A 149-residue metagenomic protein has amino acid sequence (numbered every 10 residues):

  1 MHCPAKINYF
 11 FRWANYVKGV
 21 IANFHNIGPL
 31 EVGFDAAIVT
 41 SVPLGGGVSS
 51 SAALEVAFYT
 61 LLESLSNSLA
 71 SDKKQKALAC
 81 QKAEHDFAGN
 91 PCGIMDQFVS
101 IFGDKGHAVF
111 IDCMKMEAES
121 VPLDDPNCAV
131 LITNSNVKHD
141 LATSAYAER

Functional and structural regions predicted by a protein language model:
M1-A52, V56-K73, L78-F87, C92 (+1 more regions): ATP-binding N-lobe of GHMP and related small-molecule kinases
N67-R149: ATP-dependent small-molecule kinase catalytic core of the GHMP/sugar-kinase superfamily and closely related
